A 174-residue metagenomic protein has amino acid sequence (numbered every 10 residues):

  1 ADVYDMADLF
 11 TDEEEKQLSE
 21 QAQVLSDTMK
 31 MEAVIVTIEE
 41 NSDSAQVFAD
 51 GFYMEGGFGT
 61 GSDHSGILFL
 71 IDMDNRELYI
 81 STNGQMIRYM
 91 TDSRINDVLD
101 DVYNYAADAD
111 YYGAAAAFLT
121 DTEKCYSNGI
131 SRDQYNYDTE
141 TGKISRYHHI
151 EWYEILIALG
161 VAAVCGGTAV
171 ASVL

Functional and structural regions predicted by a protein language model:
A1-G160: Folded, non-transmembrane soluble domains that reside on the lumenal/extracytoplasmic side of membranes
G166-L174: Juxtamembrane interface at the cytosolic side of transmembrane helices
